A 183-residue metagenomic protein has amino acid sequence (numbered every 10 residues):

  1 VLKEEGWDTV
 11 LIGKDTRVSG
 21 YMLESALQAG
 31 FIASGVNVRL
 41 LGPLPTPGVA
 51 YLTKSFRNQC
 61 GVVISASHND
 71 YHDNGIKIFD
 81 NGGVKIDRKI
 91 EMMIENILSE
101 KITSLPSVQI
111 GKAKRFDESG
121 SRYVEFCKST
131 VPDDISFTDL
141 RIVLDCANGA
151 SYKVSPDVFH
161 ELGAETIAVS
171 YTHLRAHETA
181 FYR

Functional and structural regions predicted by a protein language model:
V1-S34, D117-L140: An N-terminal, well-structured beta->alpha segment
T16-Y21, N69, N148-Y152: Gly/Ser/Thr-rich loops at beta-strand to alpha-helix junctions that form or flank small-molecule/cofactor-binding
S34-G42: A glycine-rich helix N-cap at a beta->alpha junction
G42-Q59: Conserved phosphate-binding catalytic cores of ATP/NTP-utilizing and phosphoryl-transfer enzymes
T53-F56, N69-Y71, D133-F137: Solvent-exposed alpha-helices and their adjacent loops that cap or buttress functional pockets in soluble metabolic
N74-R175: Gly/Ser/Thr-enriched, mixed-charge loops and adjacent short helices that form phosphate/oxyanion-binding elements
H173-A176, A180-R183: Single conserved hydrophobic/aromatic residue that forms the stacking wall/gate of nucleotide- or nucleobase-binding
